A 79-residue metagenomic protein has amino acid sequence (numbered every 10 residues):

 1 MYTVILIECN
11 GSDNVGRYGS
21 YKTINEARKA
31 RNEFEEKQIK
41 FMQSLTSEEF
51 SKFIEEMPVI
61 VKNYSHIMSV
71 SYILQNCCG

Functional and structural regions predicted by a protein language model:
M1-R17, S44-T46, H66-L74: Short aromatic-glycine-(Arg/Gly/Cys) micro-motifs in beta-strand/loop hairpins
M1-T3, A30, F34: Residue-level detection of beta-strand scaffold positions
Y2, K22, F50-F53: Short amphipathic alpha-helical surface micro-motifs
D13-K29: A short, exposed loop/beta-hairpin motif centered on an aromatic-Gly-Thr core
F34-G79: Short, mixed-charge low-complexity intrinsically disordered segments
